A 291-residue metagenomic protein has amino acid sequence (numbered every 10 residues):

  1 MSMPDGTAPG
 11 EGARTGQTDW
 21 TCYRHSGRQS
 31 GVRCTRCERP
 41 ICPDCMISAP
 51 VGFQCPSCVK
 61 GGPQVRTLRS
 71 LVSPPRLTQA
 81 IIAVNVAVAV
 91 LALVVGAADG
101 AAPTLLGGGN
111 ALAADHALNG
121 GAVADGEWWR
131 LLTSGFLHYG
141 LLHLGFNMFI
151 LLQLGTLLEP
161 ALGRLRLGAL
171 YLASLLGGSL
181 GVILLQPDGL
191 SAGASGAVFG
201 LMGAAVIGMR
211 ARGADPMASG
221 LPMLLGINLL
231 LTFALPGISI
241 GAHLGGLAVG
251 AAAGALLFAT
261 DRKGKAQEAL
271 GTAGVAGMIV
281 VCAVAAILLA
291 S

Functional and structural regions predicted by a protein language model:
M1-V72, F233-S291: C-terminal transmembrane module of polytopic alpha-helical membrane proteins
P74, T78-A194, P236-I238: N-terminal TM1-TM2 helical hairpin plus the immediately adjacent luminal interfacial "cap"
V86, L132, L144, L172-L176 (+6 more regions): Residue-level signature of the transmembrane alpha-helical core of multi-pass small-molecule transporters
V90, L157, L176-L184, A205-V206 (+3 more regions): Alpha-helical transmembrane segments of multipass membrane proteins
L144-L151, A192-A204, I238-L257: Alpha-helical transmembrane segments that form the membrane-embedded catalytic/substrate-binding core of multi-pass
P160, I207-G220, F258-L270: Alpha-helical transmembrane bundle and helix-membrane interface signal in multi-pass integral membrane proteins
L165-A173, G193-V198, P216-M223, E268-T272: Cytoplasmic-side transmembrane-helix entry/capping segments in multi-pass membrane proteins
L180-G200, A204-G208, R212-D215, L229-T232: Transmembrane helix-loop-helix hairpins at the membrane interface of multi-pass integral membrane proteins
